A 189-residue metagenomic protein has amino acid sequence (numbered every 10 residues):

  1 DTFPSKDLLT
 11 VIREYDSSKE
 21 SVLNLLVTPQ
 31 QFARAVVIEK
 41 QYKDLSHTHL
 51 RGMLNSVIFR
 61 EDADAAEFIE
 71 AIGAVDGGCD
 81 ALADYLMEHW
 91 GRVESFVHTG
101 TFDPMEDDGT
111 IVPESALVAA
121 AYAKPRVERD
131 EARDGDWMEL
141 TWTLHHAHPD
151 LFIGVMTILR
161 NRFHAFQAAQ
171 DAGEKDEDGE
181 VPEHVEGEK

Functional and structural regions predicted by a protein language model:
D1-L26, Q30-K189: General marker for long, soluble alpha-helical cores
